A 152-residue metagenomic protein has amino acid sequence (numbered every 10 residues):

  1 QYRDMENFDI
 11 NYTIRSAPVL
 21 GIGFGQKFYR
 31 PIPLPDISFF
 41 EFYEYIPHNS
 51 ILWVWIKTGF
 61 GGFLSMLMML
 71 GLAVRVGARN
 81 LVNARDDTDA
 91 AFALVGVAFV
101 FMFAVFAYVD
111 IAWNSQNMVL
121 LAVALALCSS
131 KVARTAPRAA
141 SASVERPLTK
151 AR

Functional and structural regions predicted by a protein language model:
Q1-T58, L81-A84: Long extracytoplasmic/lumenal interhelical loops at the membrane interface of multi-pass membrane proteins
D9, T13, V76, A104: Solvent-exposed, charged/polar functional surfaces in cytosolic regulatory/catalytic domains
V19, R79-D86, D110-W113, A124: Short, flexible helix-adjacent loops and helix caps
I22-G23, F63-S65, N114: Extended hydrophobic-aromatic, low-complexity segments
F28-I32, M66-M69, A133: Residue-level recognition of conserved structural "scaffold" positions that shape functional pockets and channels
K57-F101, R138: Hydrophobic transmembrane alpha-helices and their immediate junctions
M69-L72, L94-R152: Transmembrane alpha-helices of multi-pass inner-membrane enzymes
